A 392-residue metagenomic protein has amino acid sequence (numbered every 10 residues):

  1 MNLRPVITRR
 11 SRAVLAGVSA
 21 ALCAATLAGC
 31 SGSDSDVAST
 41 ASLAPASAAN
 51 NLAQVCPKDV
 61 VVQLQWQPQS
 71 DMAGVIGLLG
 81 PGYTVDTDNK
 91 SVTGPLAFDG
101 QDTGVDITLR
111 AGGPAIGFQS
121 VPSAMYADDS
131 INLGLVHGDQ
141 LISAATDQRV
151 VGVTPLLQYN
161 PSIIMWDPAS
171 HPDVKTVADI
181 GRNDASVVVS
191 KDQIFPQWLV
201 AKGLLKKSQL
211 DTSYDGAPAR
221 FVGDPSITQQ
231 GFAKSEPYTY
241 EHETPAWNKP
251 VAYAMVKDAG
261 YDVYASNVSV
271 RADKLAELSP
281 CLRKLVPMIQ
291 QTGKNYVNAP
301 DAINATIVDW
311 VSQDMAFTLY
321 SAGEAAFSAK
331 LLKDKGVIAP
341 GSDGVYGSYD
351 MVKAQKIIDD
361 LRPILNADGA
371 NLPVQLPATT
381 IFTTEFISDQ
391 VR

Functional and structural regions predicted by a protein language model:
N2-V18: Bacterial N-terminal signal peptides that target proteins for export
A25-G29: C-terminal motif of bacterial Sec signal peptides marking the signal peptidase cleavage site
S31-D34: Bacterial signal peptide processing site
V37-Y214: Short, glycine-/small- and polar/acidic-enriched structural segments that line small-molecule recognition paths
T84-D102, M255-Y261, A276, V337-Y349: Short, solvent-exposed loop/beta-turn-alpha elements that line the ligand-binding surface or hinge of extracytoplasmic
D139, Y214-M315: Pocket-lining segment of extracytoplasmic ligand-binding domains
L278-A367: Secondary-structure end/capping motifs
M351-R392: Conserved C-terminal helix/tail region of periplasmic/extracytoplasmic solute-binding proteins
